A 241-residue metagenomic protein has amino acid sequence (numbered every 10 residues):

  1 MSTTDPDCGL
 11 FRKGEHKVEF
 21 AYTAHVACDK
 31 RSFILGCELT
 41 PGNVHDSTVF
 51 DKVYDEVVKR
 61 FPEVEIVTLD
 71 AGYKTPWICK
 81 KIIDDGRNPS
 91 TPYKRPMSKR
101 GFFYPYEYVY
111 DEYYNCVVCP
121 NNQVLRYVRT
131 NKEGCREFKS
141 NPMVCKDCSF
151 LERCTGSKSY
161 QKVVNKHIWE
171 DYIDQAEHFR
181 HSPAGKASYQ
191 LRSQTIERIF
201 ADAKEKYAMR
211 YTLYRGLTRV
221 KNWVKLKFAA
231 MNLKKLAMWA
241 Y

Functional and structural regions predicted by a protein language model:
M1-Y241: Anion-binding and metal-coordination hotspots
